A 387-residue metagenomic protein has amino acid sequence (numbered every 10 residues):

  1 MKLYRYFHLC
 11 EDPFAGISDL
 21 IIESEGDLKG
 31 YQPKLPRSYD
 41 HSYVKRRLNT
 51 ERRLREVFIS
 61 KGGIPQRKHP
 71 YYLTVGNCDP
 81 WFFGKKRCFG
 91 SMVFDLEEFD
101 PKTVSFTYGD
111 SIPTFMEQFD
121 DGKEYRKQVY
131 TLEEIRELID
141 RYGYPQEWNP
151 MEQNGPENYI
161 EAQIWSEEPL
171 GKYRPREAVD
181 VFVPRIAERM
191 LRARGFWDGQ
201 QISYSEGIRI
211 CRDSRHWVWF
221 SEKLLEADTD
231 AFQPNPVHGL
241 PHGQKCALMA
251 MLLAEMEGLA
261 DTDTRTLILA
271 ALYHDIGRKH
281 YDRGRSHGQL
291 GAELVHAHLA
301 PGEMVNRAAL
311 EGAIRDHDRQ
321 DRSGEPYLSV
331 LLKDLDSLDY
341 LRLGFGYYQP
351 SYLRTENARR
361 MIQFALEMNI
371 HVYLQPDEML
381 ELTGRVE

Functional and structural regions predicted by a protein language model:
M1-L3: Extreme N-terminal starter segment of soluble prokaryotic enzymes
F7, Y72-N77, F94-E97, H317: Short His-Asn-centered micro-motif
D12, G16, I21-H41, R67-H69 (+2 more regions): Conserved NAD+-utilizing ADP-ribose enzyme module
Y43-E56, G62-C78: Short, well-structured hydrophobic secondary-structure segments
S203-R215, D230-A260, Y273, G302 (+1 more regions): Divalent metal-dependent phosphate-bond-processing catalytic cores, especially two-metal-ion Mg2+/Mn2+ enzymes that act
H216-K223, T262-I268: Short coil-to-beta-strand
C246, T262-D282, H287-G291, V295 (+1 more regions): His-Asp-centered metal-binding catalytic motifs of divalent-metal-dependent phosphohydrolases/nucleases
M251, A292-A300: Amphipathic alpha-helical segments within well-ordered protein domains
